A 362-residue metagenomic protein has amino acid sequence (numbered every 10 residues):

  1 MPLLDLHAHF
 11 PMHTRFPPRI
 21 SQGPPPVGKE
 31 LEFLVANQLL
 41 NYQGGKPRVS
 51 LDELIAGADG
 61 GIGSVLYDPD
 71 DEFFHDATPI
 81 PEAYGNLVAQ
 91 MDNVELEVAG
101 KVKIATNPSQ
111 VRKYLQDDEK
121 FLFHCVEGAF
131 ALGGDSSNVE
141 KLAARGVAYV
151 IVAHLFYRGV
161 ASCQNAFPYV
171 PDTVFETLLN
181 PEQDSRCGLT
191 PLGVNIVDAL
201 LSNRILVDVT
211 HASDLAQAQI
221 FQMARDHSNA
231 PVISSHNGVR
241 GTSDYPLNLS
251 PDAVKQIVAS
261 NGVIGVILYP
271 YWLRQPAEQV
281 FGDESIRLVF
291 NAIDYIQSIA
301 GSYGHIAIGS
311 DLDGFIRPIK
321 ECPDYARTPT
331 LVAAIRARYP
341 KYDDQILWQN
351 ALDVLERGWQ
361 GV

Functional and structural regions predicted by a protein language model:
M1-L179, S202, R225, V232 (+1 more regions): N-terminal hydrophobic targeting/anchoring segments and the immediately downstream early-domain regions of hydrolases
A8-F10, H211-D214, V239, G314: Short, glycine/acidic-enriched loop or turn micro-motifs at the edges of active sites
L178-F221: Loop-centered beta-sheet repeat module
D214-L215, G238-G241, P270-L273: Short, catalytically relevant binding-site loops at active-site mouths
